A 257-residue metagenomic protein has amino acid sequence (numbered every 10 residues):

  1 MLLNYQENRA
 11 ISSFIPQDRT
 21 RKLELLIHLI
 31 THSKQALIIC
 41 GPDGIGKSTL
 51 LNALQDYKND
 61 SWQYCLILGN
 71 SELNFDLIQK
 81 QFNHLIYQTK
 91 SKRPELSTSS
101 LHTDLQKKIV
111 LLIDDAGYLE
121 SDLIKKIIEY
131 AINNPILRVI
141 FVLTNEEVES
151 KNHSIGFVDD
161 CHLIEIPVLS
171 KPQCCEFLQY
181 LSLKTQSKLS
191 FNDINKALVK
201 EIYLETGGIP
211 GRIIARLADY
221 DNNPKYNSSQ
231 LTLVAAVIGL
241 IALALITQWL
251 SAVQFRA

Functional and structural regions predicted by a protein language model:
L2-A10, W62-Q63, L73-S91, Q179-S182: Conserved NTP-binding/hydrolysis module of P-loop NTPases
L3-E7, S12, D18, I38 (+3 more regions): C-terminal alpha-helical "lid" subdomain
F14-L26: N-terminal pre-P-loop "Q-motif" helix
H32-L51: Walker A/P-loop nucleotide-binding motif
A36-L37, N59-S71: Conserved catalytic segments around the Walker B and adjacent sensor/switch elements of P-loop NTPase domains
C40-G41, L119, L123, Y130-G156: Sensor-1/coupling segment of RecA-like P-loop NTPase cores
S100-L123, I127: Conserved P-loop NTPase "ATPase switch" module shared by AAA+ and STAND
V148-K200, A218, N222-N227: Helix-loop-helix "sensor" segment of P-loop NTPases
